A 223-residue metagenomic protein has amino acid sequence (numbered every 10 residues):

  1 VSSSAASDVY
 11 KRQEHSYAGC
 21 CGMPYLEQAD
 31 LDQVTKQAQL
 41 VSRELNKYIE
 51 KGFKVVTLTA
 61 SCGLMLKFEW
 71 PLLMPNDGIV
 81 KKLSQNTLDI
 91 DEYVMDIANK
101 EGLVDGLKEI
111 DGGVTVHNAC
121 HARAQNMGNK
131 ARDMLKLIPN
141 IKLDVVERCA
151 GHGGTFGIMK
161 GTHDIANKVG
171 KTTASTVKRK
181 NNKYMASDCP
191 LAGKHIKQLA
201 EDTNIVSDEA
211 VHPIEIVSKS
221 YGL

Functional and structural regions predicted by a protein language model:
V1-Y10: Single conserved hydrophobic/aromatic residue that forms the stacking wall/gate of nucleotide- or nucleobase-binding
K11-Q37, L64, E92-M95, I141-H163 (+1 more regions): Short connector loops at secondary-structure junctions
K11-Y17, K47-G52, P139-R148, T173-Y184: Immediate flanking context of iron-sulfur cluster ligation sites
Q28-D32, E69-N76, A131, K160 (+1 more regions): Short secondary-structure boundary/capping segments
Q33-M95: Phosphate/diphosphate-binding loops
D77-G106, E147-G153, N204-L223: Short, flexible loop segments at boundaries between secondary-structure elements
C120-A131: Active-site glycine- and acidic-residue-rich loops that bind and position anionic ligands or nucleotide-like cofactors
G157-P213: C-terminal structured "cap/appendage" subdomains that terminate the fold
